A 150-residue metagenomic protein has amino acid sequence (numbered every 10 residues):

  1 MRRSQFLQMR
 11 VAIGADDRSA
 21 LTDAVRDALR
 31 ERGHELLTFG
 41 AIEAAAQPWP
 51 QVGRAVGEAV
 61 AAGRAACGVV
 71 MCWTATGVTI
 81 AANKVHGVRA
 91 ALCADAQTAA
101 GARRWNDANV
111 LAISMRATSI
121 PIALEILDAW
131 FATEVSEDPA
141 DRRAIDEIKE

Functional and structural regions predicted by a protein language model:
M1-R10, R32: SAM-dependent methyltransferases
R2-F6, V60-R64, R103-W105: Solvent-exposed alpha-helices and their adjacent loops that cap or buttress functional pockets in soluble metabolic
R10-G14, R18-L21, A96-E150: C-terminal binding/interaction regions
R10-V11, A65-G68, G87-R89: Short active-site oxyanion
A20-R32: Short, solvent-exposed amphipathic alpha-helices that sit in or adjacent to ligand/effector-binding or catalytic
E35-Q47: A short beta-strand-loop structural module common to alpha/beta enzyme folds
Q51-T74: Short, structured active-site "lid" loops
V70-M71, T76-R116: Mid-chain, well-packed structural core segment of small domains
